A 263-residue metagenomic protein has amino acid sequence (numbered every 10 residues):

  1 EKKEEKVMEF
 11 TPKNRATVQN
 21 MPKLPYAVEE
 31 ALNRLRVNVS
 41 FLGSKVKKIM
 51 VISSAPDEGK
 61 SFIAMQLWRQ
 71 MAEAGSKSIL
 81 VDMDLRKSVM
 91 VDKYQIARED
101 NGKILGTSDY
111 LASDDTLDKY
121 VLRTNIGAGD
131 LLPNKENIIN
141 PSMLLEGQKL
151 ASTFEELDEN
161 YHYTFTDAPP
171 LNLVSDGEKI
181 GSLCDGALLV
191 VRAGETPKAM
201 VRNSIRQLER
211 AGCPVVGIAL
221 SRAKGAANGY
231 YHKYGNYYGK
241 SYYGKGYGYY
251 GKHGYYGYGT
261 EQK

Functional and structural regions predicted by a protein language model:
E1-K263: P-loop NTP-binding module
